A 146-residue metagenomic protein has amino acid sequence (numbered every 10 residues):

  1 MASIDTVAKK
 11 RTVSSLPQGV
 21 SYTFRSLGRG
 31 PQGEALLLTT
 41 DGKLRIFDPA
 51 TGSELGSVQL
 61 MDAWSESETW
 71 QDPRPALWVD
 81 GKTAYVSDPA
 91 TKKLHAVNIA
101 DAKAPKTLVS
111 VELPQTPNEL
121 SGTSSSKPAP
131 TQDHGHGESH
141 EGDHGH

Functional and structural regions predicted by a protein language model:
M1-T39: Acidic, serine/threonine- and glycine-rich low-complexity intrinsically disordered segments that serve as flexible
D5-K9, P49-S53, N98-K103: Short loop/turn segments that connect beta-strands within beta-propeller blades
R11-Q18, E54-D62, P105-Q115: Beta-propeller fold detector
Q18-Q32, A63-L77, L113-P130: Repeated scaffold domains used in trafficking and secretory/extracellular systems, primarily beta-propellers
E34-L37, R45, T83-S87: Conserved beta-propeller blade signature
T40-L44, A90-K93: Loop/turn residues immediately N-terminal
S87-H146: Blade-level signature of beta-propeller repeat domains, shared across WD40, Kelch, NHL, RCC1 and BNR/Asp-box propellers
